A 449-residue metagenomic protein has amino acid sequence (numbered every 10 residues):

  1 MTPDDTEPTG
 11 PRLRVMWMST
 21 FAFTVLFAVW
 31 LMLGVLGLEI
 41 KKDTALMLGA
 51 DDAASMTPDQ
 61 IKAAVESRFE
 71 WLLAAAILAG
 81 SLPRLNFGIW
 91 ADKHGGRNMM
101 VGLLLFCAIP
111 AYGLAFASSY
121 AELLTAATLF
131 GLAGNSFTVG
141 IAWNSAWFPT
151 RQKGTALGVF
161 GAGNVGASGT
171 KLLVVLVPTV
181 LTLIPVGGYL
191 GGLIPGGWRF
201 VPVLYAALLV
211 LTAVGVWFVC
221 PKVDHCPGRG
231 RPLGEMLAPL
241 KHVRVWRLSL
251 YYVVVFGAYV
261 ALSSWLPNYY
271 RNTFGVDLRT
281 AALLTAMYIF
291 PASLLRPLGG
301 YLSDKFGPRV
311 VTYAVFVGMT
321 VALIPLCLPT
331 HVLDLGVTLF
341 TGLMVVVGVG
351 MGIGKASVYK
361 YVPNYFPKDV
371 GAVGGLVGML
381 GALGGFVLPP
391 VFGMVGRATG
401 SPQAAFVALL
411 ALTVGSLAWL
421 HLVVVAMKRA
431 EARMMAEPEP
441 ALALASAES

Functional and structural regions predicted by a protein language model:
L33-L38, V243-L294: Extracytoplasmic gate region of multi-pass secondary transporters
L36-S81, R279-L283: Extracellular/periplasmic helix-loop-helix junction of adjacent transmembrane segments in MFS-like secondary
W71-G88, A286-G299: Central cavity-lining transmembrane alpha-helices of secondary-active solute carriers, predominantly the Major
L82-Y120: Conserved MFS/SLC helix-loop-helix module at the cytosolic interface between two early adjacent transmembrane helices
A126-G163: Cytoplasmic helix-loop-helix junction between adjacent transmembrane helices in 12-TM secondary transporters
G154-T179, G378-L388: Glycine-rich segments within core transmembrane alpha-helices of 12-TM secondary carriers
T179, A206-C226, S416-V424: C-terminal membrane-cytosol helix-exit motif in multi-pass small-molecule transporters
R309-V358: C-terminal transmembrane helical hairpin of 12-TM major facilitator-type secondary transporters
